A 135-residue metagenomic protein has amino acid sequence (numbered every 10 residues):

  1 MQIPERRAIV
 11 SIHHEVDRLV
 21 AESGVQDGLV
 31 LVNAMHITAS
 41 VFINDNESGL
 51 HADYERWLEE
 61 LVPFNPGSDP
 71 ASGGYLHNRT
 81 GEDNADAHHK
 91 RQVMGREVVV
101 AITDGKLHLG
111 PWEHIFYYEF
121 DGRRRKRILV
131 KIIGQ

Functional and structural regions predicted by a protein language model:
M1-Q135: Active-site histidine-anchored catalytic micro-motif
